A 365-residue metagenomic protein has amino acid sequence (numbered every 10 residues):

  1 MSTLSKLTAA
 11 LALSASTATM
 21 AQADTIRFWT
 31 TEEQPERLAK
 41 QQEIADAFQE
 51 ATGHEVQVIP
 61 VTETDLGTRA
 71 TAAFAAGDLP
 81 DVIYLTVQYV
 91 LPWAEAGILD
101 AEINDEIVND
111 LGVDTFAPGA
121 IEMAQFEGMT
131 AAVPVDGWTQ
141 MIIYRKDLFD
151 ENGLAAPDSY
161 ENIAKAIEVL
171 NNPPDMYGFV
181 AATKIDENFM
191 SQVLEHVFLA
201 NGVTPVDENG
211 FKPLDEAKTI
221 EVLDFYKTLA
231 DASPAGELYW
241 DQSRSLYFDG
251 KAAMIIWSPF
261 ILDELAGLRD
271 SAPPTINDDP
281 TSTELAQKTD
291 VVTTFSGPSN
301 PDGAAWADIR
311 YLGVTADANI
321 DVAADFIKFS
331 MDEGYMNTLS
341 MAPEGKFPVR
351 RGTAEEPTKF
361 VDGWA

Functional and structural regions predicted by a protein language model:
M1-A23: Gram-negative bacterial Sec-dependent N-terminal signal peptides
T25-E43, E63: Extracytoplasmic "Venus flytrap"
A47-F116, Q125, D147-D158, A252-M254 (+2 more regions): Extracytoplasmic "Venus flytrap"/periplasmic binding protein-like
P60-R69, Y160-K165, G236-D249: Short helix-initiation/N-cap motifs at beta->coil->alpha
V87-T139, A164, M190-V193, P280-F295: Hinge/lid segment of periplasmic solute-binding proteins
E127, A131-V133, A164-F211, A252: Extracytoplasmic/periplasmic solute-binding protein
I167-V169, E208-E237, P280, L285-D290 (+1 more regions): Glycine-centered hinge/linker elements that transmit conformational signals in sensory and ligand-binding systems
F260, L265-P273, N277-E284, G297-A365: C-terminal lobe and pocket-closing loops of periplasmic/extracytoplasmic Venus-flytrap solute-binding proteins
